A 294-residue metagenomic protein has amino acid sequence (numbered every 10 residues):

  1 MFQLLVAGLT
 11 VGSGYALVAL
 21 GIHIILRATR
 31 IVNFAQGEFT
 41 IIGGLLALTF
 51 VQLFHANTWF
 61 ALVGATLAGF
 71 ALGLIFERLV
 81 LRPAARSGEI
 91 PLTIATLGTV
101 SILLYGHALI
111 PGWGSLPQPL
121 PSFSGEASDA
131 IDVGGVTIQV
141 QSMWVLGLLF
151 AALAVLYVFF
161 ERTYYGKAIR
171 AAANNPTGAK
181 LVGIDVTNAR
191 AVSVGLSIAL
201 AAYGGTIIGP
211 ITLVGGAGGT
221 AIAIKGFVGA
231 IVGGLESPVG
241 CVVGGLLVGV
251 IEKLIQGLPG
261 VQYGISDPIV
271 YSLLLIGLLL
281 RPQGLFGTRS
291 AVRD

Functional and structural regions predicted by a protein language model:
M1-L17, L46, N57-A61, S87-L92 (+4 more regions): Membrane-interfacial amphipathic/re-entrant helices at transmembrane-helix boundaries
V11-G12, V133-G215, P238-G244: Helix-loop-helix "hairpin" substructures at the membrane interface of multi-pass membrane proteins
Y15, H55-L67, A191-A201, G205-Y271: Transmembrane alpha-helical segments in multi-pass inner-membrane proteins
I22, A56-T99, G106, V243-V248 (+2 more regions): Alpha-helical transmembrane segments within multi-pass membrane transporters and channels
A28-I75, L79, G257-L258: Membrane-embedded helix boundary and interhelical linker motif in transport proteins
A47-T49, T66-L72, L97-A108, L148-Y157 (+4 more regions): Hydrophobic core segments of alpha-helical transmembrane domains in multi-pass membrane transport and ion-translocation
L79, N174-L181, D185-N188, P259-D294: Cytosolic-side transmembrane-helix boundaries in multi-pass membrane proteins
P83-S87, L92-R162, G257-Q262, D267-I269 (+2 more regions): Transmembrane helix-bundle core of multi-pass membrane transporters and related energy-transducing complexes
